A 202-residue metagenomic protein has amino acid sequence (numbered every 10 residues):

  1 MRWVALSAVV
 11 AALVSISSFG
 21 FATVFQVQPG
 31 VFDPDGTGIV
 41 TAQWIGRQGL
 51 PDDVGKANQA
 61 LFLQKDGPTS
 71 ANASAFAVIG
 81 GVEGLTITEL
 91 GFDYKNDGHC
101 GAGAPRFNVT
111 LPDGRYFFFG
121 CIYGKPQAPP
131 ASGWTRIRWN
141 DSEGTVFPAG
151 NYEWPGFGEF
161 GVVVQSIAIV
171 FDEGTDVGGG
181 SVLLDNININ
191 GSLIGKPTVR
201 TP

Functional and structural regions predicted by a protein language model:
M1-V4: Positively charged n-region of N-terminal signal peptides that target proteins for export
S7-S17: Bacterial N-terminal signal peptides
F21-G46, G195-P202: Extracellular carbohydrate-recognition regions
R47-S74: Short carbohydrate-recognition loop motifs
K65-T69, L111-G114, V170-V177: Short, flexible beta-strand-to-coil junctions
T69-F76, T88, S181: Short linear interaction motifs
G80-V82, T86-T88, Y94-F157: Extracellular ligand-binding interfaces
A104-F107, A131-R200: Extracellular beta-strand ligand-recognition surfaces/modules
